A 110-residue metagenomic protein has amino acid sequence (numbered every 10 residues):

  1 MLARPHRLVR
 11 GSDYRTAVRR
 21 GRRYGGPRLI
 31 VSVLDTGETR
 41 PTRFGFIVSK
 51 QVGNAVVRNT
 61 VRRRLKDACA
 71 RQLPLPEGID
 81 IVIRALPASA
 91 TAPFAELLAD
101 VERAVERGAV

Functional and structural regions predicted by a protein language model:
M1-V110: Positively charged, solvent-exposed patches that mediate nucleic-acid binding
